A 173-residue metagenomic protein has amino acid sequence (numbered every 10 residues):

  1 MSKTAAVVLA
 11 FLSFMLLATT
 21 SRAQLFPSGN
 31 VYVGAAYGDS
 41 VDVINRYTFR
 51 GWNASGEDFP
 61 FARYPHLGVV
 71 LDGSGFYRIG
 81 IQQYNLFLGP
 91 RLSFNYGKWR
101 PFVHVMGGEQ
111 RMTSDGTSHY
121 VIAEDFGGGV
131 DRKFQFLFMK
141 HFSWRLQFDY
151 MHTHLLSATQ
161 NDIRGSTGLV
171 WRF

Functional and structural regions predicted by a protein language model:
M1-P27: Cleavable N-terminal export/targeting peptides
V7-V8, L12, T20, A36-G38 (+2 more regions): Short stretches within intrinsically disordered, low-complexity N-terminal or propeptide regions
R22-Y64, L71-G75: Short glycine/proline- and aromatic-enriched beta-strand/turn motifs that initiate or cap beta-hairpins
G34-G38, D72-F76, M106-Q110, D149-M151 (+1 more regions): Outer-membrane beta-barrel pore domains and translocons
S40-R50, G75-Y84, S114-H119, H154-D162: Solvent-exposed loop/turn segments connecting transmembrane beta-strands in outer-membrane beta-barrel proteins
S55-D131, F136, W144: Gram-negative (and chloroplast) outer-membrane scaffold detector with strong preference for beta-barrel transmembrane
K133-R145, M151-L156, Q160: Subset of outer-membrane beta-barrel
N161-F173: Outer-membrane beta-barrel "beta-signal"
